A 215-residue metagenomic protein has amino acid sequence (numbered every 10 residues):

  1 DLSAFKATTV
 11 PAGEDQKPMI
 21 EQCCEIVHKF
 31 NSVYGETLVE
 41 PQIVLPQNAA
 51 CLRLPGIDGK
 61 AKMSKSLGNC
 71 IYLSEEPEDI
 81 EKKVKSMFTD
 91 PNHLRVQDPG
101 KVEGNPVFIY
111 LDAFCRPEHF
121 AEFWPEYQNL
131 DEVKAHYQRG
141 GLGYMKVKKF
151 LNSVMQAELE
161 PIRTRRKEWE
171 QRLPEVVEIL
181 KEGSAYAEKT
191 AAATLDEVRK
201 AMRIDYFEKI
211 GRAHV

Functional and structural regions predicted by a protein language model:
L2-K17: Conserved alpha/beta enzyme-core scaffolds, especially Rossmann-like or related mixed alpha/beta domains that build
K17-P18, C24-R212: Conserved nucleotide- and phosphate/pyrophosphate-binding catalytic cores in adenylate/nucleotidyl-handling enzymes
